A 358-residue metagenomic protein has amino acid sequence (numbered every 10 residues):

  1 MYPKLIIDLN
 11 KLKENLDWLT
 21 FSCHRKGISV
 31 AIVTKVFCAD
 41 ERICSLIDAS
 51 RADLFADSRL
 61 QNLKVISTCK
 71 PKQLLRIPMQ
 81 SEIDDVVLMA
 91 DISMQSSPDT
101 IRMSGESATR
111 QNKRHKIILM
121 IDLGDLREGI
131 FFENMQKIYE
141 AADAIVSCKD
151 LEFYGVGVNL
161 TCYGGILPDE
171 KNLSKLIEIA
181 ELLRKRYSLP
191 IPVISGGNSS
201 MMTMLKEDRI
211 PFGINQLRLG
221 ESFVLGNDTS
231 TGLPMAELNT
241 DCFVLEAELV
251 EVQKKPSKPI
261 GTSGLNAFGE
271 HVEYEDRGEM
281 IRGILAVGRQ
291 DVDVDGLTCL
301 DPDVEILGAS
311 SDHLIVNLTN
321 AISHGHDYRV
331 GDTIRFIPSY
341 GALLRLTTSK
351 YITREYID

Functional and structural regions predicted by a protein language model:
M1-I7: Generic N-terminal amphipathic, Lys/Arg-enriched alpha-helix
I6, I28-K171, R186: Active-site-proximal beta-alpha core segment in soluble small-molecule metabolic enzymes
L12, K35, I66, L119 (+5 more regions): Conserved, mostly hydrophobic/aromatic
L12-N15, L19, I179: Alpha-helical packing segments of well-folded alpha/beta enzyme cores
K70-K72, M89-I92, I214-L217, L233-E237 (+2 more regions): Active-site regions of enzymes building and remodeling cell-envelope glycoconjugates
L123-V244: Active-site loop/helix belt of alpha/beta enzymes
M202-L285, D291, T298-C299: Active-site loop ensemble at the mouth of alpha/beta enzyme cores that anchors a bound cofactor
P259-D358: C-terminal accessory subdomain/extension
